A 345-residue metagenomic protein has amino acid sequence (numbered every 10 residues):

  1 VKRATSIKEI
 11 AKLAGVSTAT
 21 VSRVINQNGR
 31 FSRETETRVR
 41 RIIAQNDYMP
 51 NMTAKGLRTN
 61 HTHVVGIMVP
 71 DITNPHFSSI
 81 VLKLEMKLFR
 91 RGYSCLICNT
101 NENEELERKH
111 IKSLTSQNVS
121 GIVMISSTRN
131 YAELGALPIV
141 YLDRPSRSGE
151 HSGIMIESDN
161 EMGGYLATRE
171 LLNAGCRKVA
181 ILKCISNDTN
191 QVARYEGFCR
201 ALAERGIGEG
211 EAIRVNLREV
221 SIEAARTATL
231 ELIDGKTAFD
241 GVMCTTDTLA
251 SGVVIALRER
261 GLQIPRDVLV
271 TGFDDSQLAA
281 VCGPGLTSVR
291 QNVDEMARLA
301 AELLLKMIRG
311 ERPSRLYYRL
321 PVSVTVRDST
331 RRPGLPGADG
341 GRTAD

Functional and structural regions predicted by a protein language model:
V1-H63, H76, D339-D345: N-terminal helix-turn-helix DNA-binding module of bacterial transcription factors
N46-S113, Q117-S120, E196-C199: Amphipathic helical "hinge" segments at domain boundaries
L88-N99, C199-E223: Short beta-strand elements in bilobed, periplasmic/extracellular small-molecule ligand-binding domains
E102, M124-L166, N187, T248 (+1 more regions): Flexible loop/hinge segments that line or gate small-molecule binding clefts
I111, T115-S126, A180-K183, V215 (+2 more regions): Periplasmic-binding protein-like
I154-I181, E196-R200, I222-E231, A250 (+1 more regions): Hydrophobic alpha-helical segments within soluble ligand-binding/sensing domains
Y165-I207, A212-R214, L316-T330: An alpha-beta-alpha
L230-E231, G235-D345: Flexible loop/turn connectors
